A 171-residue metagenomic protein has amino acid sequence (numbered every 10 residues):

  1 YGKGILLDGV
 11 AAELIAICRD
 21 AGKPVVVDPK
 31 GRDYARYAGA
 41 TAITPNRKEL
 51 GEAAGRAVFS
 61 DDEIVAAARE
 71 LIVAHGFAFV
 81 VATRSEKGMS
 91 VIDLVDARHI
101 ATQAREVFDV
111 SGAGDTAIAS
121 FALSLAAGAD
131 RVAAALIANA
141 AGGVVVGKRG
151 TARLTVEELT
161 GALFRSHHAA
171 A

Functional and structural regions predicted by a protein language model:
Y1-H99, Q103-E106, A127-A129, I137-A140 (+1 more regions): Ribokinase/PfkB-type carbohydrate-kinase core domain
M89-V91, A119-A122, V144: N-terminal cofactor/phosphate-binding cores enriched in small/glycine residues, especially glycine-rich loops such as
V110-R131, A135: Short, small-residue alpha-helix embedded
A113, V145-V146, G150: Hydrophobic transmembrane alpha-helical segments of multi-pass transport and channel proteins
